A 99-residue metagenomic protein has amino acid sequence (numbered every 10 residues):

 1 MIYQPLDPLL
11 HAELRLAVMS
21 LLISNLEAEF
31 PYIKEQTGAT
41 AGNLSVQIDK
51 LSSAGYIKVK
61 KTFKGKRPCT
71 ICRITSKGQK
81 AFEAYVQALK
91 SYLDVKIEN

Functional and structural regions predicted by a protein language model:
M1-Y3, S20, Q79-N99: Amphipathic alpha-helical dimerization/coiled-coil segments that flank or bridge DNA-binding/regulatory modules
I2-T40, T62-K64, I71-R73: N-terminal helix-turn-helix DNA-binding core of bacterial DNA-binding proteins
I48-L51: Basic amphipathic alpha-helical segments that dock to polyanions
G55: Glycine-centered, phosphate/nucleic-acid-interacting loop/turn motifs that mediate DNA/RNA or nucleotide
V59: Short beta-strand "wing" residues that participate in macromolecule-binding interfaces
I74-G78: Accessory beta->alpha helical hairpin/"wing" motif in late/C-terminal subdomains of nucleic-acid enzymes
